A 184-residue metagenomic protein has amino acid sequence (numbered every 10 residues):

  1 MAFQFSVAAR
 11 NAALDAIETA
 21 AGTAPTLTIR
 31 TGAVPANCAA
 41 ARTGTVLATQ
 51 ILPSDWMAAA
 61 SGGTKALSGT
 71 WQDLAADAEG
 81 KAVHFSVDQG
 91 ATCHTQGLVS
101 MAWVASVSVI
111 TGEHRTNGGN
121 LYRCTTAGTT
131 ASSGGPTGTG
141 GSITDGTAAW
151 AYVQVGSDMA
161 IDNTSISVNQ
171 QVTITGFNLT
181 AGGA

Functional and structural regions predicted by a protein language model:
M1-F85, Q89-S100, Q154-A184: Small cysteine-rich, disulfide-bonded extracellular modules of the LU/uPAR three-finger superfamily and closely related
S100-Q154: Tryptophan-rich substrate-binding surfaces of secreted polymer-degrading and adhesive proteins
